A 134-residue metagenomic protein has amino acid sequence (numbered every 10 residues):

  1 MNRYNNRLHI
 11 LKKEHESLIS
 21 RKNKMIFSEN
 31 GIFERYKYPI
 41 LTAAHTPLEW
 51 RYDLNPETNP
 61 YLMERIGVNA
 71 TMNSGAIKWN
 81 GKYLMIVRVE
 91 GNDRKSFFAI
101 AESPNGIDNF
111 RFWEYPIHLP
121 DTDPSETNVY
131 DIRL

Functional and structural regions predicted by a protein language model:
M1-N73, I77-R133: Beta-rich carbohydrate-recognition and catalytic domains
